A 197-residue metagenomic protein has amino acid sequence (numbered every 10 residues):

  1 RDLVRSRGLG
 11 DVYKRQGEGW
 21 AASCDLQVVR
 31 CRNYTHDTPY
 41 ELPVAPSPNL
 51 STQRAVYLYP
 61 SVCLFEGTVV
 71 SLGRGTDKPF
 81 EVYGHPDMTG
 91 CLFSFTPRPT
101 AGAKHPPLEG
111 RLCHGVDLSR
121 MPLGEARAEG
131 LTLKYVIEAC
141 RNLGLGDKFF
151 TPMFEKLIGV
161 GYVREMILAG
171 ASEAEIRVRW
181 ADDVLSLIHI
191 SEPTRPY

Functional and structural regions predicted by a protein language model:
D2-Y13, H189-T194: Short, small-residue-biased leader/transition segments that mark boundaries at the very start of proteins
S6-R7, D11-P60: Conserved anion/nucleotide-ligand pocket segment
V12, E66-T76, Y83-M88: Active-site loops and adjacent core secondary-structure elements that bind or stabilize anionic groups
A21-S23, D77, C113: Short, well-ordered coil/turn elements that cap or connect secondary structure elements
R32-Y34, M88, P193: Short, solvent-exposed coil/turn elements at secondary-structure transition points
S61-F65, P99-G102: A general structural motif
P79, Y83-A181, L185: Conserved functional hotspot residues or short segments at active or partner-binding sites across diverse domains
